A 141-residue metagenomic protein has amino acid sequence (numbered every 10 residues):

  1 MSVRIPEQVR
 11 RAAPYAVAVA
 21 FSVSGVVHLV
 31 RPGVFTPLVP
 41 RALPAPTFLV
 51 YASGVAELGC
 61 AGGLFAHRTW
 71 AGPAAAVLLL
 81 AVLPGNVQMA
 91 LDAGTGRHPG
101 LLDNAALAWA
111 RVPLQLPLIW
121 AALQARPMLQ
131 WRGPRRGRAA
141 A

Functional and structural regions predicted by a protein language model:
M1-A141: Membrane-interface extramembranous regions
